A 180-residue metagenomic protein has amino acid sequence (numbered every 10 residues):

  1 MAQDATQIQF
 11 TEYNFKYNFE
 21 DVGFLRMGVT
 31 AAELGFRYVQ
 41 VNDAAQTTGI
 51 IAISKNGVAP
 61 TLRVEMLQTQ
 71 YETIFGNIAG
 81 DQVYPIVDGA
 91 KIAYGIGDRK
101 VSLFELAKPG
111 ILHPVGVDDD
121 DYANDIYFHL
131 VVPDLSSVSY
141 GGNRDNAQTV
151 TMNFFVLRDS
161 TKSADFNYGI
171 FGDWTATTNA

Functional and structural regions predicted by a protein language model:
M1-I78, L130-T149: Solvent-exposed edge beta-strands and adjacent loop segments that serve as assembly or binding interfaces
M1-Q9, I96-A107: Short linear motifs in intrinsically disordered
G28-F36, I78-V83, Y94-G97, V117-D125: A generic short-segment signal for beta-strand/edge and adjacent turn/coil regions
D43-I50, K91-R99, T178-A180: Surface-exposed ligand/attachment interfaces on beta-rich extracellular proteins
T61-E65, I111-H113, T151-F155: Beta-strand secondary-structure signal
T69-V101: Charged, amphipathic alpha-helical segments
D98-G141: Acidic, glycine-rich flexible loop segments
N124-A180: Mixed-charge, glycine-accented linear interaction segment located at domain edges/termini
